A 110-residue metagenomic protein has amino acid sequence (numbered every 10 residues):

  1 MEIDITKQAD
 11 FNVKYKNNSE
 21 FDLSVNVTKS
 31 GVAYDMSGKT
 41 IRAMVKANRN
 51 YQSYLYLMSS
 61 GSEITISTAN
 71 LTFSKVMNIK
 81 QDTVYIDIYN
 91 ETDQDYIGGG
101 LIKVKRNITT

Functional and structural regions predicted by a protein language model:
M1-T110: Contiguous segments within soluble domain cores/interaction surfaces
